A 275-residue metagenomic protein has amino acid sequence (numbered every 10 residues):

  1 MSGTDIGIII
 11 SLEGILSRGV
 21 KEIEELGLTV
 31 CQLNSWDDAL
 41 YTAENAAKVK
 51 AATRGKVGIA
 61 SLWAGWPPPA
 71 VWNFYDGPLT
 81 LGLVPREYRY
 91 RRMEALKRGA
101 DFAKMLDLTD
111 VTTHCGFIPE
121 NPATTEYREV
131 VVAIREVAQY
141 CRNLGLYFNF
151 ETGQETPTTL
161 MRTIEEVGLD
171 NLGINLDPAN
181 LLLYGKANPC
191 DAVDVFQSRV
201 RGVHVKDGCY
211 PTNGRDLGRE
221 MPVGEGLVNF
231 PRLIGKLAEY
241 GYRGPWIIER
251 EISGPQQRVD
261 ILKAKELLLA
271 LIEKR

Functional and structural regions predicted by a protein language model:
D5, R18, V30-C31, L62 (+1 more regions): Acidic/histidine-rich catalytic cores of soluble enzymes
I9-R18, N34-K48, I118-P122, G153-T158 (+4 more regions): Acidic-and-aromatic substrate-binding clefts and catalytic sites of carbohydrate-active enzymes
G14-G19, V71-G173: Active-site acidic/histidine proton-transfer and metal-coordination neighborhood in alpha/beta enzyme cores
V20-L26, T42-W63, P67, R98-D107 (+4 more regions): Acidic (Asp/Glu)-rich catalytic clusters
V30, D110, G202, G244-P245: Residues at the N-termini of beta-strands
P67-L79, P211-L217: Short, flexible, mixed-charge acidic loops at enzyme active sites
P245-E251: Short acidic/histidine-rich active-site segments
Q257-R275: C-terminal helical cap(s) of enzyme catalytic domains, especially alpha/beta-barrels
